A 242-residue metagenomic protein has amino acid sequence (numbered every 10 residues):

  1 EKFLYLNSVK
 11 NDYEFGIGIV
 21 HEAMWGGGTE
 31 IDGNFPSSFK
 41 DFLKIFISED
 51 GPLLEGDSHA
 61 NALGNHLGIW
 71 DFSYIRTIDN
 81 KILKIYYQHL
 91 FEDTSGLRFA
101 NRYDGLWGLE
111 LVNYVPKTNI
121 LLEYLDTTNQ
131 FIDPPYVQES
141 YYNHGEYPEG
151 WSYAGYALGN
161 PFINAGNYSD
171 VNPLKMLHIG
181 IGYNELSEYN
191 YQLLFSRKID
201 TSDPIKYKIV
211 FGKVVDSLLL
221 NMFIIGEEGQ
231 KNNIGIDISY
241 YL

Functional and structural regions predicted by a protein language model:
E1-Y136, L177-I181, S187-D203, L219-N221: Signature for the C-terminal beta-barrel architecture of outer-membrane proteins
P135-L174: Flexible internal linker/loop segments at domain or repeat junctions
K208-L218: Conserved C-terminal beta-signal and adjacent last beta-strands/turns of outer-membrane beta-barrel proteins
I224-G229: A short, acidic, flexible beta-alpha connecting loop/helix-capping segment that sits on the rim of active
K231-L242: Outer-membrane beta-barrel "beta-signal"
